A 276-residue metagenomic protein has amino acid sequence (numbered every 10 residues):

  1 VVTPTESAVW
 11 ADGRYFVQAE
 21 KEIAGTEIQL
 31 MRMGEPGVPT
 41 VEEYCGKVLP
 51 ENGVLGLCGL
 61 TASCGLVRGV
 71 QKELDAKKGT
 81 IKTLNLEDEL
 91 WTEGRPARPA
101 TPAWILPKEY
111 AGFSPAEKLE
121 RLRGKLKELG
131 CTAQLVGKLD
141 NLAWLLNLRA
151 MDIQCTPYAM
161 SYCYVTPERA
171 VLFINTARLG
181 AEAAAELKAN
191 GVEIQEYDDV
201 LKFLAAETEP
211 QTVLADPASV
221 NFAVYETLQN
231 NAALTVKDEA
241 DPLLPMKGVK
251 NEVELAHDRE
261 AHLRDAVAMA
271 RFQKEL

Functional and structural regions predicted by a protein language model:
V1-L276: A composition/biophysics-driven feature that prefers long, compositionally simple stretches
